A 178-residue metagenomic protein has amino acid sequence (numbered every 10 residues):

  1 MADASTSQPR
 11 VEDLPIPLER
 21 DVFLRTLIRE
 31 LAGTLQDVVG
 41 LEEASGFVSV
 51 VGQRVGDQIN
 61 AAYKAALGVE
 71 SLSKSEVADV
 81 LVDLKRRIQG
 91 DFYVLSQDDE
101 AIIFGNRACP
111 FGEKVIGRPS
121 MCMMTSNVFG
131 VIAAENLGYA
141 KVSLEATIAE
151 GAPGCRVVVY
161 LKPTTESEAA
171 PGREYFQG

Functional and structural regions predicted by a protein language model:
M1-I102, A108-M124, A134-E135, Y139-G178: N-terminal accessory segment detector
